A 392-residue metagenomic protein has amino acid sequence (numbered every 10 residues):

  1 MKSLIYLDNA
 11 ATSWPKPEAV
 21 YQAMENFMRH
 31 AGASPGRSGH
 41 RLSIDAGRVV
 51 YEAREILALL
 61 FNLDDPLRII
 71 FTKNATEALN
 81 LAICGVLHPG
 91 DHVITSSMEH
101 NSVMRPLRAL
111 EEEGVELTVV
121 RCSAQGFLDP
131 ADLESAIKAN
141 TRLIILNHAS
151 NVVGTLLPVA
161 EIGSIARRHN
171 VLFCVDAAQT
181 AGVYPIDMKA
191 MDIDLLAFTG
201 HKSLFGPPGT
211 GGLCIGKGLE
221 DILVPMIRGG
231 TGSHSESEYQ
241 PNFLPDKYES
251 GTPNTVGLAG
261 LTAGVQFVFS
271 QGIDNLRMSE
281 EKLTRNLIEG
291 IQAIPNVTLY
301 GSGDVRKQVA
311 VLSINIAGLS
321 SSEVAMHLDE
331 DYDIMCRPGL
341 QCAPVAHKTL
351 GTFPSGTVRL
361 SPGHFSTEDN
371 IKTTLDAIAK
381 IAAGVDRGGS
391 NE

Functional and structural regions predicted by a protein language model:
M1-E392: Pyridoxal 5′-phosphate
